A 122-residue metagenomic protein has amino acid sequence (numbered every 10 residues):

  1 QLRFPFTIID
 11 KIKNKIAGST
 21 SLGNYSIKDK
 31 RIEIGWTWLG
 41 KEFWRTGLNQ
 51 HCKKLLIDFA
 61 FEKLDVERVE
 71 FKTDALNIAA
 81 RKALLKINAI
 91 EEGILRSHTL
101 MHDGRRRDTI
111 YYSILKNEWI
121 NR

Functional and structural regions predicted by a protein language model:
Q1-T46, F59, K63, T99 (+1 more regions): GNAT-family acyltransferases
E33, H51, R68, A79 (+1 more regions): Amphipathic alpha-helical recognition patches that constitute DNA-binding helices
R45, L64-D65, N88, G93: Glycine-centered helix-boundary capping/hinge motifs
R45-F59, K82: Conserved acetyl-CoA-binding loop-helix of GNAT-fold acetyltransferases
E62-K72: Conserved GNAT acetyl-CoA-binding A-motif
E70-K72, I90-R105: Conserved catalytic-core motifs of GNAT/GCN5-like acyltransferases
F71-R81: Conserved beta-strand-loop-alpha-helix junction that forms the acyl-donor binding cleft
K82-L85, L95-L100, I114: Active-site/acyl-donor-binding loops of N-acyltransferases
